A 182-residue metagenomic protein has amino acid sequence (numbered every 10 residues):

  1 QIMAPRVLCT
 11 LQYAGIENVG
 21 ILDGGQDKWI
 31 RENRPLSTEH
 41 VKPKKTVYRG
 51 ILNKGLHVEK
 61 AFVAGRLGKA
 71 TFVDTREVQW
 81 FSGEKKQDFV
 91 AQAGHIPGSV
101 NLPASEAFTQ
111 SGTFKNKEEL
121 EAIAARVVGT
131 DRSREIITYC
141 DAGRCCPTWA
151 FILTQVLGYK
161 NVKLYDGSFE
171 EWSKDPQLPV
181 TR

Functional and structural regions predicted by a protein language model:
Q1-F62, K85, G94, D141 (+2 more regions): Thiolate-centered catalytic microenvironments shared by cysteine-dependent enzyme domains
G25-D27, V78, S105-A107, S168-E170: Short, solvent-exposed coil/turn elements at secondary-structure transition points
W29-E32, T109-G112, W172-D175: Short, charged, surface-exposed secondary-structure boundary motifs
F62-R134, L178-R182: Positively charged, proline/Ser/Thr-rich regional signature most characteristic of the Rhodanese/CDC25-like
E118, K160-R182: Extended hydrophobic/aromatic segments used for targeting, binding, or gating
R126, C145-C146, K174: Conserved N-terminal glycine/acidic-rich loop preference
